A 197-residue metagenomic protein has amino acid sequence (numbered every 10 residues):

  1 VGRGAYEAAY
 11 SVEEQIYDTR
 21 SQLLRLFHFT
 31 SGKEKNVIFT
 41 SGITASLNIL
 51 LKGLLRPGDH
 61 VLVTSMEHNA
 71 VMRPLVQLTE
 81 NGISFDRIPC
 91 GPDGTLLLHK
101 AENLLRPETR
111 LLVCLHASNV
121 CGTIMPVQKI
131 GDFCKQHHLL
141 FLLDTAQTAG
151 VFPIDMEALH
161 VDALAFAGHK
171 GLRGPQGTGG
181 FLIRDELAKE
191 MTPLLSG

Functional and structural regions predicted by a protein language model:
V1-G197: Pyridoxal 5′-phosphate
